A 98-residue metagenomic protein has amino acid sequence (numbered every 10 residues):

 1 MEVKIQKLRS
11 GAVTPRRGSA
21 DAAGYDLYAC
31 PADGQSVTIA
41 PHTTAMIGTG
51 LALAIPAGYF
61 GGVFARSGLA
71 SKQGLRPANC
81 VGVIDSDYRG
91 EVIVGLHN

Functional and structural regions predicted by a protein language model:
M1-N98: DUTPase catalytic domain/fold
